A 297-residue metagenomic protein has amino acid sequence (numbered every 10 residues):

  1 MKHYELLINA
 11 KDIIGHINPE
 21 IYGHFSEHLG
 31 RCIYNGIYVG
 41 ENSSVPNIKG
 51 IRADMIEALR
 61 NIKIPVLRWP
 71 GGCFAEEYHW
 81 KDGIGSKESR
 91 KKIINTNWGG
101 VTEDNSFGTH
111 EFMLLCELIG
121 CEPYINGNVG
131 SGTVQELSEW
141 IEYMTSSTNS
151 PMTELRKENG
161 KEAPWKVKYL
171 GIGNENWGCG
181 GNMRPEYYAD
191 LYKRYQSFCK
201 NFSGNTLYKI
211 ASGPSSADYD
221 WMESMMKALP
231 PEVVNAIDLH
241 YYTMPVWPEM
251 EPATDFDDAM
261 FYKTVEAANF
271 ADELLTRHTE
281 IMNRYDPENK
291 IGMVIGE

Functional and structural regions predicted by a protein language model:
M1-E223, K227-A236, A271-D272, T276-G296: Non-catalytic accessory regions flanking glycosidase/transglycosidase catalytic cores in CAZymes
G173-C179, T243-V246, D258-T264: Conserved radical SAM core fold
V234, D238-P248: Anion-binding catalytic surfaces of enzymes that hydrolyze or transfer phosphate/sulfate esters
P248-V265, Y285-E297: Active-site clefts of carbohydrate-active enzymes
E266-F270: Beta-strand-rich domain onsets/edges
